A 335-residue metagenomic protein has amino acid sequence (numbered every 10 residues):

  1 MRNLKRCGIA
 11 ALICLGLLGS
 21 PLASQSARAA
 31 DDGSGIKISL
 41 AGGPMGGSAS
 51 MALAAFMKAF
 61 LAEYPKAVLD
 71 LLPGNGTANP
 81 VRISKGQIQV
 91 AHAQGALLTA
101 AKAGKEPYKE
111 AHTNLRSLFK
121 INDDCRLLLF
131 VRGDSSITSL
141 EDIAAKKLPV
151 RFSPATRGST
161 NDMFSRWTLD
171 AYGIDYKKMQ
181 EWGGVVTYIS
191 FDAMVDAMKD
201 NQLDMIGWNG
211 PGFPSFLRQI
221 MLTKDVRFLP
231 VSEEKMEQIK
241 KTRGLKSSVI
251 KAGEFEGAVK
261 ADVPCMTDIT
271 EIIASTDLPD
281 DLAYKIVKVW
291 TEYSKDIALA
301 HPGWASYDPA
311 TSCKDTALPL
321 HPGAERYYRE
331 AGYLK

Functional and structural regions predicted by a protein language model:
M1-L12: Bacterial N-terminal signal peptides that target proteins for export
L15-S26: C-terminal segment of classical bacterial N-terminal signal peptides
G35-E63, A67, R126-D200, A300 (+3 more regions): Bilobed "Venus flytrap"/periplasmic-binding protein-like clamshell domains and structurally analogous long
A52-I83, A258-K260: Extracytoplasmic small-molecule ligand-binding "clamshell" domains of the periplasmic binding protein/Venus flytrap
N79-D123: N-terminal segment of the mature folded domain
G95-L97, K105-E106, T113, V131 (+2 more regions): Pocket-lining segment of extracytoplasmic ligand-binding domains
A144-W167, S247-T316: Ligand-binding clefts/hinges and TM-proximal coupling segments of bilobed small-molecule sensing domains
D200-N201, M205, G210-K224, F228 (+2 more regions): An extracytoplasmic/periplasmic, membrane-proximal ligand-sensing/linker region
